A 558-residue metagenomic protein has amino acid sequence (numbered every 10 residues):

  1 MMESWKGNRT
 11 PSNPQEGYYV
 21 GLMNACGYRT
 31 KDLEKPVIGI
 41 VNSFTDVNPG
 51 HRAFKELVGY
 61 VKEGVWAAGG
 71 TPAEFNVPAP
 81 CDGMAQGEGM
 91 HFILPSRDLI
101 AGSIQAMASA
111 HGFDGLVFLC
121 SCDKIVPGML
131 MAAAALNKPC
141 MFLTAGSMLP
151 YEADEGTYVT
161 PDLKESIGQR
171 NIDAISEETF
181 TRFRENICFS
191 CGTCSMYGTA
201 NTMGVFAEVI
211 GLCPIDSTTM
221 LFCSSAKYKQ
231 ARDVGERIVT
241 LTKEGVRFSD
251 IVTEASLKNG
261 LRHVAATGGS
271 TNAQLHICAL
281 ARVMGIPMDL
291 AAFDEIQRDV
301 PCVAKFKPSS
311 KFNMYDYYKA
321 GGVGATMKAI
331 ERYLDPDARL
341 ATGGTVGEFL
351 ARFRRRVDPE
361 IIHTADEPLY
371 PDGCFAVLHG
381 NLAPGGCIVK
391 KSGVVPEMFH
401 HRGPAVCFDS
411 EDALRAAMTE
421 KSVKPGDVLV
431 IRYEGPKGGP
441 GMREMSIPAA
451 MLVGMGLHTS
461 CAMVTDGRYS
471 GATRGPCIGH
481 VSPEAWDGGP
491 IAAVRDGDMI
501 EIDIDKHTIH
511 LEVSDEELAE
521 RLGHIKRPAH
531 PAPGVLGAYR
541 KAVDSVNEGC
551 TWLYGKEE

Functional and structural regions predicted by a protein language model:
M1-R52, L57-A79, G83, G87-S96 (+4 more regions): Catalytic or ion-coupling anion/metal-binding cores of large enzyme and transporter domains
A108-M129, M141-A145: A short, small-residue-rich loop immediately preceding and capping a beta-strand
